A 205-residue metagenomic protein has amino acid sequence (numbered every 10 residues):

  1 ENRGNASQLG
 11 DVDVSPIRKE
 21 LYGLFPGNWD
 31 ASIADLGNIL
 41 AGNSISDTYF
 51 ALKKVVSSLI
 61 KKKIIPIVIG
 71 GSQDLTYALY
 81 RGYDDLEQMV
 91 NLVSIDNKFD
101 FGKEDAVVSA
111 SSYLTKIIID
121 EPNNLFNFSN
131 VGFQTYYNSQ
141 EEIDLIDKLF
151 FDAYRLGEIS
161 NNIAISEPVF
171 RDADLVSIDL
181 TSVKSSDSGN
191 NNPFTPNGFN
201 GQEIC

Functional and structural regions predicted by a protein language model:
E1-C205: Conserved alpha-helical scaffold segments that buttress catalytic/binding sites
